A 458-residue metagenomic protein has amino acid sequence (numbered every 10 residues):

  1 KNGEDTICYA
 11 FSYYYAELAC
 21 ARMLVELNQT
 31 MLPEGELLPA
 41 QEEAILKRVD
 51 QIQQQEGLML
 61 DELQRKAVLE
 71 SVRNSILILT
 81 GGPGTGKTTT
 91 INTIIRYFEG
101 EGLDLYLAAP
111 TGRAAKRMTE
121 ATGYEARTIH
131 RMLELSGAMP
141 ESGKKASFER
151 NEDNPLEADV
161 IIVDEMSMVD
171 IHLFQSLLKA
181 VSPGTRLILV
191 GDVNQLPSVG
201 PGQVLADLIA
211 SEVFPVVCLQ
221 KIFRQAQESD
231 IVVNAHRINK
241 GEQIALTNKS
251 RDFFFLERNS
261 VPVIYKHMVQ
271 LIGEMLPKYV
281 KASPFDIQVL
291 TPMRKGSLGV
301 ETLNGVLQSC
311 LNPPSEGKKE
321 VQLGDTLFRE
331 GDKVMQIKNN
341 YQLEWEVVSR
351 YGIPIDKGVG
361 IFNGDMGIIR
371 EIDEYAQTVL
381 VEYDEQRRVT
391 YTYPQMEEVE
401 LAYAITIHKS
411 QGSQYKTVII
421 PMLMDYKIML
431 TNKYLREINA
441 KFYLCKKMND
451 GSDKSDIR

Functional and structural regions predicted by a protein language model:
K1-A44: Interdomain "pre-motor" coupling segment immediately N-terminal to P-loop NTPase/helicase cores
E56, D170, G305-L435, N439 (+1 more regions): Conserved nucleotide-binding/hydrolysis modules and their immediate coupling elements across P-loop/ASCE NTPase motors
G57-R73: N-terminal pre-P-loop "Q-motif" helix
L79, L107: Hydrophobic anchor at the beta1->P-loop junction of P-loop NTPases
K87: Conserved lysine of the Walker
T93, Y97, E101-L103, A109-R117 (+7 more regions): Conserved helicase motor core of SF1/SF2 NTP-dependent helicases
M139-E157: Conserved alpha-helical scaffold flanking the Walker A/P-loop in AAA+ ATPase domains
V193-V359: Conserved helicase motor core of P-loop NTPases
